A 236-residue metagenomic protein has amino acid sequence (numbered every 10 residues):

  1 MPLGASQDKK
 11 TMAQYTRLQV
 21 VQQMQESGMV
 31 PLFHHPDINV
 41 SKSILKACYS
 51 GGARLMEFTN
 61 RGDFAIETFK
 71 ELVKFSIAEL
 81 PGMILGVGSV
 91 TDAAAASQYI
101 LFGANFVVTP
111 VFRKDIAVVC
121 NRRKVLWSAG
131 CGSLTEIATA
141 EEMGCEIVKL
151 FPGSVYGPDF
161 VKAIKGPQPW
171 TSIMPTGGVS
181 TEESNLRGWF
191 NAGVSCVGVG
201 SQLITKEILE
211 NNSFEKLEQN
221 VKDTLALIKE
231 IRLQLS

Functional and structural regions predicted by a protein language model:
P2-A94, Q98-F102, N191, N211-S236: Conserved N-terminal beta1-alpha1 strand-loop-helix module at the mouth
M29-F33, M56-F58, L85-G88, V107-V108 (+4 more regions): Hydrophobic faces of well-ordered beta-strands that scaffold small-molecule active sites in alpha/beta enzyme cores
V40, T68, A94-A95, D115-I116 (+3 more regions): Short acidic active-site motifs
G52-R54, E79, I100-V107, N121-S128 (+3 more regions): Glycine-enriched alpha-helix->loop->beta-strand junction motifs that scaffold or abut catalytic
R54-G62, A95, I100-F102, R123 (+3 more regions): Glycine/Thr-rich beta-alpha phosphate-binding loop at enzyme active sites
N60-R61, V90, V111-R113, G132-S133 (+3 more regions): Short, ordered loop/turn segments at secondary-structure junctions
D92-F102, T135-M143, S180-V197: Catalytic cores of alpha/beta
F106-I116, L150-P158, G193-F214: Glycine-rich phosphate-binding active-site loops on the catalytic face of alpha/beta enzymes
